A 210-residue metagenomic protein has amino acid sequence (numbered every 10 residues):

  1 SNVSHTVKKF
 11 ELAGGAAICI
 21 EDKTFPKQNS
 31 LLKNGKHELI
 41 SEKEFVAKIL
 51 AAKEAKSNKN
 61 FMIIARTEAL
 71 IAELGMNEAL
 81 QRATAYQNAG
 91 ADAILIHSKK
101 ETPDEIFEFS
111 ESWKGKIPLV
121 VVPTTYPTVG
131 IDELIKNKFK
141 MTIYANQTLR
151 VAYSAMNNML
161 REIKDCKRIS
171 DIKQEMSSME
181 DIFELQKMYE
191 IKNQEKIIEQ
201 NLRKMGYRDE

Functional and structural regions predicted by a protein language model:
S1-I143, V151-R161, Q194-E210: Alpha/beta enzyme core
C166-E210: Flexible C-terminal active-site loop/helix
